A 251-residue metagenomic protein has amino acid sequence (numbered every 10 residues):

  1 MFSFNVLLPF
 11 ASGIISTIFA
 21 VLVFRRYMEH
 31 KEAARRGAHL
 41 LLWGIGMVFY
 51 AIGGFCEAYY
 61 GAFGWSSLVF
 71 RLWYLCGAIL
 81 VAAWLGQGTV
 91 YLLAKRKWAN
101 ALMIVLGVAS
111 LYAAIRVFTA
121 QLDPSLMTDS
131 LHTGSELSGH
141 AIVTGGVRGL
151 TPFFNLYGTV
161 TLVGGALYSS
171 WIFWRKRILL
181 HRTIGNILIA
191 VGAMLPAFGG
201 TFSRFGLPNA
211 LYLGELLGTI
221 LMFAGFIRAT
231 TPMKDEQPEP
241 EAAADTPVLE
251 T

Functional and structural regions predicted by a protein language model:
M1-F2, A58-F70, T128-V143, F205-P208: Membrane-interface interhelical loops and short amphipathic "cap" helices that link adjacent transmembrane segments
F2-S12, I115-Y168: Extracellular-loop-to-transmembrane junctions of the mid-late helices
S3-S16, G37-A113, Y212-I220: Individual alpha-helical transmembrane segments in multi-pass integral membrane proteins
A20, F24-H30, F55-W65, L92 (+4 more regions): Transmembrane helix-loop junctions and nearby membrane-interface residues
V21-G54, P152, T159, G165-G200: Alpha-helical transmembrane segments of multi-pass integral membrane proteins
G77-Q87, A101-P124, T151-G164, A190-V191: Alpha-helical transmembrane segments of multi-pass integral membrane proteins
V90-S135, E241-A243, V248-E250: The cytoplasmic-loop to transmembrane-helix boundary for the fourth helix
G164-I172, R177-T251: C-terminal transmembrane-bundle signature of multipass membrane proteins, characterized by strong activation on
